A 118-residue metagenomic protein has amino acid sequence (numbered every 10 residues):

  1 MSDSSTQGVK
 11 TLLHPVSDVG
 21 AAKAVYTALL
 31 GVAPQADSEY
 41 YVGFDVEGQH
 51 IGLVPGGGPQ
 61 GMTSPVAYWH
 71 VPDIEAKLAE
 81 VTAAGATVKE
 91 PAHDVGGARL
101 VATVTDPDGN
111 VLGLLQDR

Functional and structural regions predicted by a protein language model:
M1-K23, G48-H50, P65-A67, D117-R118: N-terminal beta-strand motif that seeds the catalytic metal site of vicinal oxygen chelate
M1-S5, A84-R118: Vicinal oxygen chelate
G8-S17, D45, P59-T82, L100-T105: Vicinal oxygen chelate
H14, Q35, A92-D94: Short beta-strand-to-loop elements that line the ligand-binding cleft of bilobed periplasmic-binding protein-like
A21-A22, E39, A76: Short Gly/charged-rich anion-binding patches and loops
A22-Y26, V81, G109: Conserved active-site tyrosine of GNAT-family acetyltransferases
L29-P34, G85-T87: Conserved acetyl-CoA-binding loop of GNAT-fold acetyltransferases
V32-P65, V111-Q116: Conserved short beta-strand elements that form part of the metal-binding/catalytic scaffold of enzyme active sites
